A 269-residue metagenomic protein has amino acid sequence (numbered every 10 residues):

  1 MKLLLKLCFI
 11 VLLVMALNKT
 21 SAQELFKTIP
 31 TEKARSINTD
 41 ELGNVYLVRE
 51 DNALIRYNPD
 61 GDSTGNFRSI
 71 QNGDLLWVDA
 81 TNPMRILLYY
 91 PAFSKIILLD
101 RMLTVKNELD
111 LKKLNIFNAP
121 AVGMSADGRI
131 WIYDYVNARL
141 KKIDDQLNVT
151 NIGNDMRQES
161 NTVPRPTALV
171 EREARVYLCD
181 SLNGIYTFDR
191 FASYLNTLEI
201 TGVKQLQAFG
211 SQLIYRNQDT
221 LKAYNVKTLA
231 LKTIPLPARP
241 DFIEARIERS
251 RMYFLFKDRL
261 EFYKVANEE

Functional and structural regions predicted by a protein language model:
M1-K27: Bacterial Sec-dependent N-terminal signal peptides
Q23-P30, D62-R68, V105-K112, N148-N161 (+2 more regions): A short beta-strand motif characteristic of beta-propeller blades
T28-D51: Beta-strand-rich domains and repeat architectures in extracellular enzymes and scaffolds, especially beta-propellers
E32-D40, N72-A80, I116-M124, N161-A168 (+2 more regions): Repeated scaffold domains used in trafficking and secretory/extracellular systems, primarily beta-propellers
N44-L47, R85-L87, R129-I132, R175-L178 (+2 more regions): Conserved beta-propeller blade signature
N58-D62, D100-T104, D144-L147, D189-S193 (+2 more regions): Short loop/turn segments that connect beta-strands within beta-propeller blades
S63-L87, K106-I116: Blade-loop segments of beta-propeller domains
I243-E269: Blade-level signature of beta-propeller repeat domains, shared across WD40, Kelch, NHL, RCC1 and BNR/Asp-box propellers
